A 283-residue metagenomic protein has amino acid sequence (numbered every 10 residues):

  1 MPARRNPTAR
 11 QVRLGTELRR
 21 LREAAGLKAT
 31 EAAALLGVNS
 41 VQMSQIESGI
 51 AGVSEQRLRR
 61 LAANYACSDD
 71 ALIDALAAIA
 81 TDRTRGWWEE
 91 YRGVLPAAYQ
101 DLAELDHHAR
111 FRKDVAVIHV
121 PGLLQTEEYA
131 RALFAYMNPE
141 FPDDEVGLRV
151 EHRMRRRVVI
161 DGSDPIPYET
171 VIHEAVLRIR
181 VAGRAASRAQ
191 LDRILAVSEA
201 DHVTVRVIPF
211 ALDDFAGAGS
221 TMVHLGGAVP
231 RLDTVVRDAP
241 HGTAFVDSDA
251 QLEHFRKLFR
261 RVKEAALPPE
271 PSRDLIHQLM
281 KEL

Functional and structural regions predicted by a protein language model:
P2-T16, R20, A24, A29-A34 (+4 more regions): Interdomain hinge/linker segments and adjacent boundary elements that couple functional modules
V171, G183-L283: C-terminal regulatory/effector modules of DNA-binding transcriptional regulators
